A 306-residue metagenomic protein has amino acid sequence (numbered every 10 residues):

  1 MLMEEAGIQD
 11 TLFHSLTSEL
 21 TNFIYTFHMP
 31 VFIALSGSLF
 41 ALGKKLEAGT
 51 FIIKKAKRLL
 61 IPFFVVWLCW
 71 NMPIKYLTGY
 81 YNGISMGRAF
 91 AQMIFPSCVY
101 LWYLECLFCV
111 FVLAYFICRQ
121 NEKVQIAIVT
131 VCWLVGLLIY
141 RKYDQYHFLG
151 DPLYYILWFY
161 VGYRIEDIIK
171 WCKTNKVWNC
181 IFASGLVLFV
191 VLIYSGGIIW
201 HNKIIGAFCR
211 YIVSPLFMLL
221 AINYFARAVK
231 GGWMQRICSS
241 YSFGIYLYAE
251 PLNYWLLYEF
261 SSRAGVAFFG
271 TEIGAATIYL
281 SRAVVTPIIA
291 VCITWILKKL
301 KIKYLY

Functional and structural regions predicted by a protein language model:
M1-Y306: Alpha-helical transmembrane segments and their immediate juxtamembrane cytosolic regions
